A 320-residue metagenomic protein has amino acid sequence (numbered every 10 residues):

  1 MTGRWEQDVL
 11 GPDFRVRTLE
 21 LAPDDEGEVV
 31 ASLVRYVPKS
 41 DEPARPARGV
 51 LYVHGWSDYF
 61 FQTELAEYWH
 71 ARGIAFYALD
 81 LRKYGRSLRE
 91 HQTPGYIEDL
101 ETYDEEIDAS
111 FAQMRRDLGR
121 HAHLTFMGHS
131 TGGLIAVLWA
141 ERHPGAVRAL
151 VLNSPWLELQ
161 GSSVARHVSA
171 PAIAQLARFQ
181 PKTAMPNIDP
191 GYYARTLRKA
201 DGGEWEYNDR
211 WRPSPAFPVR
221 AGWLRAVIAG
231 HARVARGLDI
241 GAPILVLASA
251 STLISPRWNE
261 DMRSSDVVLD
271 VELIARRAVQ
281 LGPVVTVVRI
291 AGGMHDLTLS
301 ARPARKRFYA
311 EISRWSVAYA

Functional and structural regions predicted by a protein language model:
M1-P43: An N-terminal hydrophobic leader/cap segment in hydrolases
P46-G55: Short beta-strand element of the alpha/beta-hydrolase
D58-A66, H70-E90: Conserved alpha/beta-hydrolase
Y96-R116: Alpha/beta-hydrolase active-site loop
L118-S130: Alpha/beta-hydrolase fold nucleophile elbow
H129-T131, I135-V219: Alpha/beta-hydrolase-fold enzymes
M185-V285: Serine-hydrolase catalytic core
V284-A320: Catalytic active-site module of serine/aspartate enzymes centered on a nucleophile-bearing elbow/loop
